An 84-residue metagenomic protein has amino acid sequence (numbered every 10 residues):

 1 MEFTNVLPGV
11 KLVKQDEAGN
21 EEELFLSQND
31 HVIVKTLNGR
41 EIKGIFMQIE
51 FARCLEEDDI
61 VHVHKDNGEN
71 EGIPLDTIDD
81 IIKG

Functional and structural regions predicted by a protein language model:
E2-G84: Conserved RNA-binding domains used in RNP assembly and mRNA/RNA metabolism
